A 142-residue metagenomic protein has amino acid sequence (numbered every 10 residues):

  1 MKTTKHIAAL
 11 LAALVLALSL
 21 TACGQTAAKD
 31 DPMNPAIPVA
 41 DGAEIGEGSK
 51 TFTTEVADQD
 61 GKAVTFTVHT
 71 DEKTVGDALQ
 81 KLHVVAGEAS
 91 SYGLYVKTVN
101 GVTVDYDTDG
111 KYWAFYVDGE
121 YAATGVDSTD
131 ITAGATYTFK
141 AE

Functional and structural regions predicted by a protein language model:
K2-A12, L18-E142: Ubiquitin-like/PB1-type beta-grasp interaction modules and other compact soluble beta-rich domains
